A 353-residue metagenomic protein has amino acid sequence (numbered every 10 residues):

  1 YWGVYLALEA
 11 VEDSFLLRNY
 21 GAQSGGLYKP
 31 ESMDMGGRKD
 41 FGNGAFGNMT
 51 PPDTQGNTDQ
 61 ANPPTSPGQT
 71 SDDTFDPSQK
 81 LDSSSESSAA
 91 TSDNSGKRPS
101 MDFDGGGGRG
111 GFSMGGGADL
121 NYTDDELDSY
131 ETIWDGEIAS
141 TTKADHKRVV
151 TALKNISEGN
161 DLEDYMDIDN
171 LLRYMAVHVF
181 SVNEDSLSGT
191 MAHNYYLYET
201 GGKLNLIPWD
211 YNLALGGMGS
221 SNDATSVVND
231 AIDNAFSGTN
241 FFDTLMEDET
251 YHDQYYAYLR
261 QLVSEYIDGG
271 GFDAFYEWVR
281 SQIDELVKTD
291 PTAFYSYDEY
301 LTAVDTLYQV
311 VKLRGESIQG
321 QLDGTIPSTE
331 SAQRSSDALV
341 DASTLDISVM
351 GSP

Functional and structural regions predicted by a protein language model:
Y1, Y20-G21, T190, V304: A generic structural signal for short, non-catalytic loop/turn and secondary-structure boundary residues
W2-A176, S181, D230-A231: Internal "kinase-insert"/substrate-recognition segments embedded within catalytic cores of ATP-dependent enzymes
P64-T74, G96, G106-G111, Y130-P353: Middle-to-C-terminal accessory/interaction subdomains
